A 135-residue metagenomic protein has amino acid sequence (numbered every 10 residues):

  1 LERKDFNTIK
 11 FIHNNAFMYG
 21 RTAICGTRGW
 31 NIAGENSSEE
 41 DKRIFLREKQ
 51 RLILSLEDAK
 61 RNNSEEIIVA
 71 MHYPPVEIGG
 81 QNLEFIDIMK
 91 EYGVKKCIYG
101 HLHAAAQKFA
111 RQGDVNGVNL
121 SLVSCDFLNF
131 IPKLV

Functional and structural regions predicted by a protein language model:
L1-Q81, I88: Conserved catalytic scaffold of divalent metal-dependent phosphoesterases
K10-N14, I68-M71, V94-K108, S121-S124: Active-site neighborhood of phospho(di)ester-bond hydrolases with catalytic His/Asp-centered motifs
M18, K42-R43, E57, D87-G93 (+1 more regions): Binuclear metal-dependent phosphoesterase catalytic core
M18, N31-E35, P74-G80, K96-G113 (+1 more regions): Active-site environment of divalent metal-dependent phosphoester hydrolases
T27-W30, H101, V118, C125: Gly/Ser/Thr-rich helix-start
